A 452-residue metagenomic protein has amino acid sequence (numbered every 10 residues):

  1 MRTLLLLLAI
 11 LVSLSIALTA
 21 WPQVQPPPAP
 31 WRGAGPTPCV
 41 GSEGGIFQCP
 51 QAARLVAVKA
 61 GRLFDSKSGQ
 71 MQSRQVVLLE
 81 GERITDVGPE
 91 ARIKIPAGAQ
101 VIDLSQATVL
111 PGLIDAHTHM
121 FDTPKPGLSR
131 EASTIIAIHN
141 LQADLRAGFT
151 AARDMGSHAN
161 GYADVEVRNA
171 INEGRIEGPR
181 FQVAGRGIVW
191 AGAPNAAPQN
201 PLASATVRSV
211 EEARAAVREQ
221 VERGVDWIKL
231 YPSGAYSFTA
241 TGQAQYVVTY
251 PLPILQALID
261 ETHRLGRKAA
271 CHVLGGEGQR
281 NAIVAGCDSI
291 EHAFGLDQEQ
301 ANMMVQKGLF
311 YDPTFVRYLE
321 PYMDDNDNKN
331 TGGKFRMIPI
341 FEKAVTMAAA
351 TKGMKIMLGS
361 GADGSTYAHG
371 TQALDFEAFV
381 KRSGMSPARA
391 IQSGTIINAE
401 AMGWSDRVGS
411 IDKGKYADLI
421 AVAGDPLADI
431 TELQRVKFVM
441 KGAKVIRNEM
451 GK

Functional and structural regions predicted by a protein language model:
L7-T19: Bacterial N-terminal signal peptides
P36-R54, L63, S68-L110: Histidine-rich, glycine-flanked metal-binding segment
L104-R175, A191-G192, P198, P253 (+1 more regions): Metal-associated gating/positioning segment near the N- to mid-region
I138-Y162, G178-R186, V225-A235, K268 (+3 more regions): Divalent metal-dependent hydrolysis catalytic cores, especially in the metallo-beta-lactamase
H158-G161, N172-N281: Histidine/acidic-residue-rich, glycine-tolerant segments that coordinate divalent metal ions
A191, G234-K343, M357, A362-G364 (+4 more regions): Active-site core of metal-dependent hydrolases
R264, P339-P426: His/Asp/Glu-enriched, well-ordered alpha-helical/loop segment that forms or immediately abuts the divalent-metal
G394-I396, K413-K452: C-terminal cap of metal-dependent C-N hydrolases
